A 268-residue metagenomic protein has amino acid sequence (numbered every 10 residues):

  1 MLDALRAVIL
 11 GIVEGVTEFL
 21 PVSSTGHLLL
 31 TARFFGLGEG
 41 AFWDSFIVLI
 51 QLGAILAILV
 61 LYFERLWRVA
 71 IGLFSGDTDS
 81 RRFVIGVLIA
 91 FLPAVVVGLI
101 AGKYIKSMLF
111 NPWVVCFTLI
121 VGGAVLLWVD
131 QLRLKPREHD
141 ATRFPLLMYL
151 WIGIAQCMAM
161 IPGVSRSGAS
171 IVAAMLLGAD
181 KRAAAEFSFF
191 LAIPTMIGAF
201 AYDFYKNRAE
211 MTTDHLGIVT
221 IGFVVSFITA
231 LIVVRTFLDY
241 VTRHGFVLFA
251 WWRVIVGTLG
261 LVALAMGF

Functional and structural regions predicted by a protein language model:
M1-F268: Multi-pass membrane proteins that catalyze or facilitate reactions on polyprenyl-/lipid-phosphate substrates and their
